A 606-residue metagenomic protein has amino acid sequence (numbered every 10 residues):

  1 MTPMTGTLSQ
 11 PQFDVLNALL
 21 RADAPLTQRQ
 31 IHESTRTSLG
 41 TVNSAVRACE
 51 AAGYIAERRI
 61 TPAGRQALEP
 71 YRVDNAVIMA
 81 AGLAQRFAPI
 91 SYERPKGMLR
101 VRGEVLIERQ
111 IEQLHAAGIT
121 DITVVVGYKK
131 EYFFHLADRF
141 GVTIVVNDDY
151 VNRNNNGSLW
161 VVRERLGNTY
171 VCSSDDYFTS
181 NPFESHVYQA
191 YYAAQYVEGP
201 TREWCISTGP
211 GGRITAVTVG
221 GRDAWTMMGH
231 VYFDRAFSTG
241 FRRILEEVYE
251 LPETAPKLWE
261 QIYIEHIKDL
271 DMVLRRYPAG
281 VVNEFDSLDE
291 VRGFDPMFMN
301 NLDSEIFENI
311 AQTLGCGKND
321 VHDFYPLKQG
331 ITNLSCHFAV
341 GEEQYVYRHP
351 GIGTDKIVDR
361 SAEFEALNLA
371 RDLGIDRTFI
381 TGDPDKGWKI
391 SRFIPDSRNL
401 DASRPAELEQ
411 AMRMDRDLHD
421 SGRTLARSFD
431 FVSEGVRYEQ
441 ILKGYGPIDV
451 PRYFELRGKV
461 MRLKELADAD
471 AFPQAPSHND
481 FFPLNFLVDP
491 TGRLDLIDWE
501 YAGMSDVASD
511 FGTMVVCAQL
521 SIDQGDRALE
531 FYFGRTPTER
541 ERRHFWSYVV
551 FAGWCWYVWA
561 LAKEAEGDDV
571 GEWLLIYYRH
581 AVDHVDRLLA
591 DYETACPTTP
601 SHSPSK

Functional and structural regions predicted by a protein language model:
D14, T179-T254: Conserved core of the sugar-phosphate nucleotidyltransferase
R59-Y92: N-terminal nucleotide-binding beta1-loop-alpha1 segment
E131-C205: Conserved beta-loop-beta/alpha segment of the NTase-like Rossmann-fold superfamily that binds/positions NTPs
G212, A508-P537, V550-D568, R587: Active-site activation/catalytic loop segments of kinase-like enzymes and analogous catalytic loops in related
D295, M299-D303, V558-K606: ATP/Mg2+ or Mg2+-diphosphate-binding catalytic cores that bind nucleotide phosphates or diphosphates via glycine-rich
E305-D323, R423-N479, T491, A581 (+1 more regions): An alpha-helical support segment within catalytic cores of ATP-dependent transferases
Y325-V432, E439, G446-E455, A471: ATP-binding pocket architecture of kinase catalytic cores
Y325-Y347, R462-F511: Active-site acidic catalytic loop and adjacent metal/ATP-binding pocket of ATP-dependent phosphoryl transfer enzymes
